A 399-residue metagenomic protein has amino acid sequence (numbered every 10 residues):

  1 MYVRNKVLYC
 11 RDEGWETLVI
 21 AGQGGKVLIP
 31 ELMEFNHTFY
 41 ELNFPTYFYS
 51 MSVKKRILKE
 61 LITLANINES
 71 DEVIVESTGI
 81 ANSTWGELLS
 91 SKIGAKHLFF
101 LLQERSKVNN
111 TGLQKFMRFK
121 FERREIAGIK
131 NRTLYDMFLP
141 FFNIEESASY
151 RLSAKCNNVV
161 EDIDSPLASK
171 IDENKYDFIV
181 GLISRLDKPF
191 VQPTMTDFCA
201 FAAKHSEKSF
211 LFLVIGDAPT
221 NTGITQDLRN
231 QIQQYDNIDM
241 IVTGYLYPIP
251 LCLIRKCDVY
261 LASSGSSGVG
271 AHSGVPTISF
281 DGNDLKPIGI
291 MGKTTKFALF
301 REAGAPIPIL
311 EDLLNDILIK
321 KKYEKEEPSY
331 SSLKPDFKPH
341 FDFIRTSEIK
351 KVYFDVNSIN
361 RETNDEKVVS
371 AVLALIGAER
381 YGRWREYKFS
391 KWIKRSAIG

Functional and structural regions predicted by a protein language model:
L8-M51, D217-T225: N-terminal strand-loop element at the rim of the active site of nucleotide-sugar-dependent glycosyltransferases
T38-Y40, T225-Y245: Nucleotide-activated donor-binding/catalytic signature segment of Leloir-type glycosyltransferases, i.e., the conserved
P45, Q103-S106, R132-L134, N143-P166 (+2 more regions): Short beta-strand->alpha-helix junction loop in the catalytic core of nucleotide-activated group-transfer enzymes
E72-V73, C252-S267, V275-I278: Acidic donor-binding loop of glycosyltransferase active sites
E76-S83, L101: Short His-centered aromatic/hydrophobic patch
N109-S149: A short, active-site helix/loop in glycosyltransferases that binds the activated sugar's phosphate group
K170-M195, C199, F212-L213: Conserved donor-binding/catalytic core segment of Leloir-type glycosyltransferases
G268-P328: Catalytic binding pocket for nucleotide-activated donors in carbohydrate/polymer assembly enzymes
